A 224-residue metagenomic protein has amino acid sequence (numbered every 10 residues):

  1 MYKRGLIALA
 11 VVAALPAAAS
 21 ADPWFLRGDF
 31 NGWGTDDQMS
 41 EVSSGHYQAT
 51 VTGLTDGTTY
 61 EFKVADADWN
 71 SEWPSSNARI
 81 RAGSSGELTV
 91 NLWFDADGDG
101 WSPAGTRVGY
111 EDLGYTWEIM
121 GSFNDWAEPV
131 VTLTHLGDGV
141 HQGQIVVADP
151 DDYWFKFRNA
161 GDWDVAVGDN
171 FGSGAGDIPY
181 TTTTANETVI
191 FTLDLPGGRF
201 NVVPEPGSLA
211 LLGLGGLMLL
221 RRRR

Functional and structural regions predicted by a protein language model:
R4-I7, V11-A21, V202-L217: Short, threonine-centered small-residue motifs that mark membrane-proximal processing/anchoring sites and TM-junction
A21-T59, A67-A82, E111-D152, A160-T182: Aromatic-rich carbohydrate-binding modules that target alpha-glucans
G45, S84-L88, A185-E187: Ser/Thr- and Asn-enriched, surface-exposed coil loops between beta-strands
T50, K63, T89-W93, Q144 (+2 more regions): Residues within well-ordered beta-strands of beta-sheet-rich folds
T58-Y60, L88, D151-Y153, E187-V189: Exposed beta-strand face motif in extracellular beta-rich ectodomains
D66-D68, F94-A96, N159-G161, L195: Surface-exposed loop/turn motifs at beta-strand-loop junctions within extracellular Ig-like and Fibronectin type III
V90-T116, N186-V202: Compositionally biased low-complexity segments at domain edges in trafficked proteins and select soluble regulators
L219-R224: C-terminal membrane-anchoring or membrane-association module
